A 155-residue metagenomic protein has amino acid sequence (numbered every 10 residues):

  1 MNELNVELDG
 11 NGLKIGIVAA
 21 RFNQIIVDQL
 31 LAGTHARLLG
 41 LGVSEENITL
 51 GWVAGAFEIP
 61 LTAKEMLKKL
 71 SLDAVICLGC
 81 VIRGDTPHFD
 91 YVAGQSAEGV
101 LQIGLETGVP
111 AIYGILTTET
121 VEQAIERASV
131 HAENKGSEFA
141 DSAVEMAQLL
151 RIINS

Functional and structural regions predicted by a protein language model:
N5-A54: Glycine-rich phosphate/diphosphate-binding loop of Rossmann-like nucleotide-binding domains
R21-F22, V53, C80-V81, L116-T120: Short, ordered loop/turn segments at secondary-structure junctions
Q24, L39-S44, K64-S71, L101-E106 (+2 more regions): Generic secondary-structure signature for well-ordered alpha-helical cores
G33-H35, L39-G40, N47-S71, A128 (+1 more regions): Amphipathic alpha-helical hairpins
E58-V100: Glycine-rich phosphate-binding loop
D90-T117, K135: Short, acidic/small-residue loops that bind anionic groups at enzyme active sites
A111, E119-E133: Phosphate-binding/catalytic loops
E133-S155: A charged, well-structured terminal subsegment
